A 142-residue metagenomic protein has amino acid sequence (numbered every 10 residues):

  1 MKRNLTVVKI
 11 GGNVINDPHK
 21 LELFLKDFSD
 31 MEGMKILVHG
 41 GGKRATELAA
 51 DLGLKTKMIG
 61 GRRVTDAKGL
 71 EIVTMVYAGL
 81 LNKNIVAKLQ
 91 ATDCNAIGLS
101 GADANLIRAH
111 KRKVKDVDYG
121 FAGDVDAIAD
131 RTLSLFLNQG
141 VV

Functional and structural regions predicted by a protein language model:
M1-V142: Nucleotide/pyrophosphate-binding catalytic subdomain
